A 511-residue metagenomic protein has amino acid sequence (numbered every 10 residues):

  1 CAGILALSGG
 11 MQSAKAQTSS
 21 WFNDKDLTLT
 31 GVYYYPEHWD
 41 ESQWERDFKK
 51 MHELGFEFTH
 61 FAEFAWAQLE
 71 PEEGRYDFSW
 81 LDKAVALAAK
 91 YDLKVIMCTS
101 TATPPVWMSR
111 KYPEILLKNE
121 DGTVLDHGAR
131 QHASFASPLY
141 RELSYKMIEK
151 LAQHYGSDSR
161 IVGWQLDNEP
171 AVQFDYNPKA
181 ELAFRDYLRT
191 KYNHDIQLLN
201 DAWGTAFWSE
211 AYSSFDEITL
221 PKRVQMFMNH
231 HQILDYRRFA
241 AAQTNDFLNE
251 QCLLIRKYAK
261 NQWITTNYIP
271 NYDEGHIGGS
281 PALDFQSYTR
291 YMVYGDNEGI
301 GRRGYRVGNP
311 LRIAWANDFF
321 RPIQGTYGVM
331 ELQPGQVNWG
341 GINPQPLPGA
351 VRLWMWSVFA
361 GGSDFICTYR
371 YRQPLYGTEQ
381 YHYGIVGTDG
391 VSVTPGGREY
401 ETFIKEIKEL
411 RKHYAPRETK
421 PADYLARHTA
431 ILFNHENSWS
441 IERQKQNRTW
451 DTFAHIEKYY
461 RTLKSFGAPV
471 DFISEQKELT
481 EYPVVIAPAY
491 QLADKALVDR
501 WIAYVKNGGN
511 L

Functional and structural regions predicted by a protein language model:
C1-Q17: Bacterial Sec-dependent N-terminal signal peptides
Q17-Q43, K49-F58: An acidic-aromatic substrate-binding cleft motif
L29-D40, A62-L81, L125-Y145, D167-D175 (+6 more regions): The substrate-binding groove and active-site-proximal loops of carbohydrate-active enzymes, especially glycoside
V32, M51, T59, A88 (+11 more regions): Conserved, mostly hydrophobic/aromatic
H38-E53, S144-K150, Y268-G279, L347-M355 (+1 more regions): Short, acidic/polar
E45-L125, E149-A152, E250-Y258, Q491-L492 (+1 more regions): Aromatic-lined substrate-binding rim segments of carbohydrate-active enzymes
E120-W315: Polysaccharide-binding and catalytic clefts of secreted carbohydrate-active enzymes
F215-I218, Y291-M292, I300-L511: Carbohydrate-binding surfaces of carbohydrate-active enzymes
